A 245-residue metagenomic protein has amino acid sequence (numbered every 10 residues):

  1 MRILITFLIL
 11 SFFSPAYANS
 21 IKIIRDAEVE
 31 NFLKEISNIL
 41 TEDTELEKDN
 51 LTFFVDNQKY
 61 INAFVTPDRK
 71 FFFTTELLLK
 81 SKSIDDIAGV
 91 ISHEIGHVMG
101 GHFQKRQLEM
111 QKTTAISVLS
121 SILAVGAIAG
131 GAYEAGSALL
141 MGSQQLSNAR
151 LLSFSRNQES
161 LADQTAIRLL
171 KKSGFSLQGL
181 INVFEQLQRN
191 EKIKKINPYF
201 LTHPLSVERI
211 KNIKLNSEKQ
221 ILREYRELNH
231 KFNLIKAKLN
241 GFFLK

Functional and structural regions predicted by a protein language model:
R2-R69, L77, N148, N190-K192 (+1 more regions): Hydrophobic or amphipathic, alpha-helical segments that drive membrane association/targeting
N19-A27, N31, F53, A149-R150 (+1 more regions): Extracytoplasmic and endomembrane cell-envelope/extracellular-matrix remodeling and assembly machinery
D49-T52, L108-K112, A135-L139, G174-F184: Acidic/histidine metal-binding catalytic segments
N62-F64, V125-G130, R189-I196: Secretory-pathway/luminal and periplasmic proteins that interact with or process carbohydrate-rich
F72-G89, L152-N157: Short pre-active-site segment immediately N-terminal to the catalytic Zn-binding motif
F73, G89-H97, G101-H102, A162: Active-site recognition of the HExxH zinc-binding catalytic motif
I95-K112, G130, F175: Catalytic Zn2+-binding segment of zinc metalloproteases
T114-R150: Membrane-active amphipathic alpha-helices enriched in small hydrophobic residues
